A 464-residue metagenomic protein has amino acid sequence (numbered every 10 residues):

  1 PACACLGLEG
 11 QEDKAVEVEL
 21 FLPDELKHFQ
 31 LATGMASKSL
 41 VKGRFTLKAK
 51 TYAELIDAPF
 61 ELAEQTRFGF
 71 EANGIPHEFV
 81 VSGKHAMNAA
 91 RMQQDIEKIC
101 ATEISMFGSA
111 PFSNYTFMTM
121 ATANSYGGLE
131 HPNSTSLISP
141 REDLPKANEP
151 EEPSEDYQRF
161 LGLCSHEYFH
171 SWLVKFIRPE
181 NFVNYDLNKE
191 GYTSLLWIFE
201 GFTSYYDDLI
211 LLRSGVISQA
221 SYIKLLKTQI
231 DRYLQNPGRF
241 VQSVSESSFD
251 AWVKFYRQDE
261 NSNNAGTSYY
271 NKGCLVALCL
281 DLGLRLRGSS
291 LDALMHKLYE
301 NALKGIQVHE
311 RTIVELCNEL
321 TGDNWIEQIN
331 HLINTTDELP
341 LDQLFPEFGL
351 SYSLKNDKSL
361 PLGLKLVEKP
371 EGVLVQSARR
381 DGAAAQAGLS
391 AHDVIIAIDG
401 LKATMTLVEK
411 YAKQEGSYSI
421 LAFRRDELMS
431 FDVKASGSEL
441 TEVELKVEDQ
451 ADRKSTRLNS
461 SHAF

Functional and structural regions predicted by a protein language model:
A2, L47-N73: Edge strands and adjacent loops of beta-rich recognition modules
A4-L6, D13-A32, R44-A53, G83-Y115 (+4 more regions): Zn2+-dependent metallopeptidase catalytic core
V16, H77, M429-F431: Short beta-strand segments
H28, V41-L55, E103-M106, P111-P132 (+1 more regions): Carboxylate/His-rich catalytic cores and anion/metal-binding grooves
T66-L196: Juxtacatalytic substrate-recognition/specificity segment
L129, D156-L161, G191-F199, N261-K272 (+2 more regions): Secondary-structure capping and boundary motifs in well-ordered enzyme cores
P132-D143, F176-I177, N188-R239, L421: Post-HExxH zinc-binding segment in Zn-dependent metallohydrolases
D207-D208, I217-S461: C-terminal recognition in membrane/secretory proteostasis and scaffolding
